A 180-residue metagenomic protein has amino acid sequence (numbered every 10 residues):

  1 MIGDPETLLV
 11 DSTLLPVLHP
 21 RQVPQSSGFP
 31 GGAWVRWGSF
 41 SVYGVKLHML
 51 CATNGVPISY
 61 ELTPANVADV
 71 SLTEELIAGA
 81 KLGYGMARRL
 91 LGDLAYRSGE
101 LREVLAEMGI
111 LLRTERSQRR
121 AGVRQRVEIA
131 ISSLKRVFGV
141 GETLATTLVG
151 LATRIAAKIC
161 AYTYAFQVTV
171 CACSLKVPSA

Functional and structural regions predicted by a protein language model:
M1-E107, L111, E115-S117: Polybasic low-complexity intrinsically disordered regions
R119-A180: Basic, amphipathic alpha-helical segments enriched in Lys/Arg and hydrophobic/aromatic residues
